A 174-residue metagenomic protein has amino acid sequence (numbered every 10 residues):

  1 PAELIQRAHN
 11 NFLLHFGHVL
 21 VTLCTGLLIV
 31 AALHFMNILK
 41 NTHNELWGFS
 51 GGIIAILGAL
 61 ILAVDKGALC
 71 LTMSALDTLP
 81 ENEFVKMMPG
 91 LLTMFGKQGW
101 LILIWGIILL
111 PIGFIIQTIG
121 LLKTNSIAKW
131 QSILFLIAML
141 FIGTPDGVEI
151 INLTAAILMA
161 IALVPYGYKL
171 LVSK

Functional and structural regions predicted by a protein language model:
P1-K174: Hydrophobic, aromatic-enriched alpha-helical segments typical of multi-pass transmembrane helices
